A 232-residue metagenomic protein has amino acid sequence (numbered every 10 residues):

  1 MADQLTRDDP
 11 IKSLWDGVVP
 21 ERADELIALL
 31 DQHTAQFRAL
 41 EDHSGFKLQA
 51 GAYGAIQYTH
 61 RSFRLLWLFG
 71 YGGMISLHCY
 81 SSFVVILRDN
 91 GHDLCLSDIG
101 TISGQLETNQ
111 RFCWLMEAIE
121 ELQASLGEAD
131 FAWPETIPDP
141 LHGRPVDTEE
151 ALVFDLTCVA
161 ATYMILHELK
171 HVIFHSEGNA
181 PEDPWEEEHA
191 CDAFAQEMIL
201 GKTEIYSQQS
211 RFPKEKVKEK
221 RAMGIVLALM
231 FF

Functional and structural regions predicted by a protein language model:
M1-T162, L169, I173-G178: Peri-catalytic and regulatory segments of divalent metal-dependent proteins
S76-H78, P184, Q209: Alpha-helix boundary/interfacial micro-motifs
A151-Y163, W185-E187, E215-L227: Alpha-helical scaffolds flanking conserved acidic
A180-E182: Short, surface-exposed loop/turn segments at secondary-structure junctions
P184-K202: An active-site-proximal "capping" alpha-helix that borders the catalytic cofactor pocket
L200-F232: Long, well-structured alpha-helical subdomains associated with metal-dependent extracellular/ecto-lumenal hydrolases
